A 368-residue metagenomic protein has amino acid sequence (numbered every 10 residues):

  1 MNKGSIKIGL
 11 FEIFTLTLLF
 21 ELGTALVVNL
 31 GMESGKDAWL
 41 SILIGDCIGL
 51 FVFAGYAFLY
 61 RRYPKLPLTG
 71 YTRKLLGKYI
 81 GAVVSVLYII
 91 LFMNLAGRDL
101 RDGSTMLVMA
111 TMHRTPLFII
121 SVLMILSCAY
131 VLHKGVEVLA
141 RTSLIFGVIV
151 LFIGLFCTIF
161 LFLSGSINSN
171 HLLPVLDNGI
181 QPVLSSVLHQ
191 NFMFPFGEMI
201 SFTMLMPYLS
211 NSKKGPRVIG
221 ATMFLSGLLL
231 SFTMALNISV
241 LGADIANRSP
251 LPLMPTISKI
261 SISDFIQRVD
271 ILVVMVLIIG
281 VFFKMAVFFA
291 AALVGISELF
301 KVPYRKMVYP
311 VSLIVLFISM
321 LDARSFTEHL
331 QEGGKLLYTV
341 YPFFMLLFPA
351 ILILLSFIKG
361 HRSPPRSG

Functional and structural regions predicted by a protein language model:
M1-K36, Y208-L209, L355-G368: Membrane-interface "cap" regions at the ends of multi-pass membrane proteins
I6-A25, S41, G45, Y88-F92 (+5 more regions): Hydrophobic, membrane-embedded alpha-helices of multi-pass small-molecule transporters
G23-L117: Membrane helical hairpin/interfacial module
M32, D102, V108, L126-F146 (+3 more regions): Membrane-water interface regions at transmembrane-helix termini and the short interhelical loops of multi-pass membrane
I44-G55, I89-A96, I149-S164, G220-A246 (+1 more regions): Selective recognition of specific alpha-helical transmembrane segments in multi-pass small-molecule
M93-A96, L132, L151-L176, F192 (+2 more regions): Hydrophobic alpha-helical segments and their helix-loop junctions in multi-pass secondary transporters
G103, F118-I119, V131-L161, Y338-F348: Membrane-interface loop-to-helix entry segments
V240-V269: Membrane-interface interhelical connector segments
